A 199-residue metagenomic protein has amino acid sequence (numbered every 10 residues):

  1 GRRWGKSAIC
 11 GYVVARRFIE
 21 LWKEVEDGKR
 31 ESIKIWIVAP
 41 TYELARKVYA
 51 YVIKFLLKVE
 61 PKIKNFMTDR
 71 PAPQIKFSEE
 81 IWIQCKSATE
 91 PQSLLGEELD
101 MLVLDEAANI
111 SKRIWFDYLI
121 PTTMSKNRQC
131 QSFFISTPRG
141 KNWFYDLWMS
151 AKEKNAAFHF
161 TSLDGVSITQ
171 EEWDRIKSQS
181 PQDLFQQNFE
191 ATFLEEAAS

Functional and structural regions predicted by a protein language model:
G1-S199: Phosphate/NTP-binding elements of NTP-utilizing enzymes
